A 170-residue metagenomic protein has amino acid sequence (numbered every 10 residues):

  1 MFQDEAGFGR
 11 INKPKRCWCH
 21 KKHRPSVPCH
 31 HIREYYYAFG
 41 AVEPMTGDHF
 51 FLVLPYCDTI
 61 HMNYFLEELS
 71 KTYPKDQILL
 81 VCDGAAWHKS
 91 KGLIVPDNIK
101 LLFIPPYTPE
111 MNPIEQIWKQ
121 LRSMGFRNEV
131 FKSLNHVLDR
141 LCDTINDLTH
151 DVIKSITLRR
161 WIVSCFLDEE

Functional and structural regions predicted by a protein language model:
M1-N63, E67, V163-D168: Extended, low-complexity cationic-aromatic segments
M1-Q3, L79-C82, L102-P105: Short beta-strand segments
G9-I11, H88-S90, M111: Short catalytic/ligand-binding loop motif for oxyanion handling, primarily in non-cytosolic enzymes, centered on
R24-I32, D97-Q116, V130: RNase H-like polynucleotidyl transferase catalytic core
Y73-D76, D97: A structural signal for short coil/turn segments at secondary-structure junctions
D76-H88, N112: Acidic/histidine-rich, metal-coordinating catalytic segments
S90-N98: Short, aromatic/basic amphipathic alpha-helical patches
E115-E170: C-terminal anion-handling pockets and recognition modules
